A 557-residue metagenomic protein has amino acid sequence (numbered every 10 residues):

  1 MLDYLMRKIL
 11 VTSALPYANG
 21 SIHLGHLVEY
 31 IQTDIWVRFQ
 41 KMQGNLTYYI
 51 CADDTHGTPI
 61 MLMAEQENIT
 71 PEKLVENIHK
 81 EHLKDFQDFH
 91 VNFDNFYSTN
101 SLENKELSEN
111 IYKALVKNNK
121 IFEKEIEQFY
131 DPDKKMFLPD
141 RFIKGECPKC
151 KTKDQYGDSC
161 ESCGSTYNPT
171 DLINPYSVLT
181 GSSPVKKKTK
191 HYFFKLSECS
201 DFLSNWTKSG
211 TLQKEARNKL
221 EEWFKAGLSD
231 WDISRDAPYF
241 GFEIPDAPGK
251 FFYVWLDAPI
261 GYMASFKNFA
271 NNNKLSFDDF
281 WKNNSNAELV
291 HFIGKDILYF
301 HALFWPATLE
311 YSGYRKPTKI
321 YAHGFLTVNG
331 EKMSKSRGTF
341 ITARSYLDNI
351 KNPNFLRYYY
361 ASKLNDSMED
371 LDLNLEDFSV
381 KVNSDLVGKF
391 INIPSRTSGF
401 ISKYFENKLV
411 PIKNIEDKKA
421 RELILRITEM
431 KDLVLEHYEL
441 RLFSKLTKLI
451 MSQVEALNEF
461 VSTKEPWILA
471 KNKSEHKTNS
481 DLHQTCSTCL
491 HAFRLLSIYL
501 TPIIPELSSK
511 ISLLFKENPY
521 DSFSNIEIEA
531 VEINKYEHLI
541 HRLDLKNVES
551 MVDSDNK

Functional and structural regions predicted by a protein language model:
L2-C51, E103-L107, C150, S159 (+2 more regions): Structured secondary-structure scaffolds
L2-K8, K124-F129, D133, F142-G164 (+5 more regions): Basic, alpha-helical terminal appendages of large translation-related enzymes
Y4-K124, K135-M136, P148, T211: N-terminal Rossmann-like or analogous alpha/beta NTP/dinucleotide-binding catalytic cores that position adenine
I78-H79, Y112, F224, I427-K431 (+3 more regions): Short amphipathic alpha-helical coiled-coil/interface segments
F89-V91, S285, T327, S336-G338 (+5 more regions): Short acidic (Asp/Glu) and glycine-rich catalytic loops that position anionic groups and cofactors
L138, K153-Q155, Y167, P184: Cys/His-rich microdomains that often coordinate metals
D372-V382, T397-I415, K419-K445: Long, amphipathic alpha-helical stalk/connector segments used for oligomerization, subunit docking, or mechanical
V382, L386-K389, I393, K419 (+4 more regions): Amphipathic alpha-helix face/heptad-repeat signature
